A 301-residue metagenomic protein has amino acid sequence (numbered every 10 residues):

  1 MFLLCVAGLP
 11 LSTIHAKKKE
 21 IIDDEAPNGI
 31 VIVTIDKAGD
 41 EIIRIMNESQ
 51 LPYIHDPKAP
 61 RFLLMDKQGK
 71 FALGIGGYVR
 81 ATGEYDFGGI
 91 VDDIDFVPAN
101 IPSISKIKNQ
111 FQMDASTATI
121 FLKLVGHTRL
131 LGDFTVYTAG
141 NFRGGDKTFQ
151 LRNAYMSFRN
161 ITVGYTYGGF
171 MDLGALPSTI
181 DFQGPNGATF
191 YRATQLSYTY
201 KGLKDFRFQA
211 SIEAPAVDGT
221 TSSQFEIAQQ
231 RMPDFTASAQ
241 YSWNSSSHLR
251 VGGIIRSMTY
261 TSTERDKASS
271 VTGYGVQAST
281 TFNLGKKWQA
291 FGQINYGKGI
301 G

Functional and structural regions predicted by a protein language model:
M1-P10: Bacterial N-terminal signal peptides
L11-Y85: N-terminal periplasmic/intermembrane-space "pro-region" immediately following the signal or transit peptide
D40, H55, P98-I104, L173-I180 (+2 more regions): Flexible, solvent-exposed coil segments and beta strand-coil junctions, predominantly the extracellular/periplasmic
H55-D56, G144-T148, F190, R231-P233 (+1 more regions): Short, glycine/acidic-rich beta->alpha junctions
D66-D93, S103-V217, T236, Q240-W243 (+2 more regions): Outer membrane beta-barrel
D92-V97, F225-I227, D266-S269: Flexible, surface-exposed loop regions and adjacent strand-edge segments of Gram-negative outer-membrane beta-barrel
D205-E264: Internal metal/ion-chelating core segments
S242-G301: Detector for outer-membrane/organellar transmembrane beta-barrel domains, recognizing the amphipathic beta-strand
